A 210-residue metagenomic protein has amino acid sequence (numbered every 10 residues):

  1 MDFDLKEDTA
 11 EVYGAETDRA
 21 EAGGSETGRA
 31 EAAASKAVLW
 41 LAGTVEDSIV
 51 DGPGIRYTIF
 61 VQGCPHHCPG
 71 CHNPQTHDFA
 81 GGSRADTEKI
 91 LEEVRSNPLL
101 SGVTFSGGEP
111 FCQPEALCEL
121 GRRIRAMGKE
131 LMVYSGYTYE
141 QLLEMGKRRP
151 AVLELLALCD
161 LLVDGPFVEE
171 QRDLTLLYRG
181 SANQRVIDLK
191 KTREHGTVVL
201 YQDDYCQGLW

Functional and structural regions predicted by a protein language model:
M1-D18, G28-F60, P69, N73-F79 (+2 more regions): N-terminal [4Fe-4S]-dependent radical SAM core
F3, A37-A42, I55-R56, N73-L155: Conserved Radical SAM active-site core
Q113-G128, R172-W210: P-loop/Walker A phosphate-binding loop and immediately adjacent motor/lid segment at beta-alpha junctions
S135-G136, G165-F167: Short secondary-structure boundary segments
E154-A157, G180: Short, conserved loop/helix-junction motifs that constitute active-site signature segments in enzyme catalytic cores
D160: Receiver (REC) domain switch/active-site residues of two-component response regulators
